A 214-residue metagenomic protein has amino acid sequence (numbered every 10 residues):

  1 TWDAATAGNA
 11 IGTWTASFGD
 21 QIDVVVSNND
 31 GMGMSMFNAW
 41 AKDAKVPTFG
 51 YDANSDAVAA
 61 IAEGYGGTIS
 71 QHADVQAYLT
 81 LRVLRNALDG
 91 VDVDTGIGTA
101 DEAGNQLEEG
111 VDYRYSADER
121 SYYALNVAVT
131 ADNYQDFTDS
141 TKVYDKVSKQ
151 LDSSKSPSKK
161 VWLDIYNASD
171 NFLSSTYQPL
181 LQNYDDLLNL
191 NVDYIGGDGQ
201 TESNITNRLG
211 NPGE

Functional and structural regions predicted by a protein language model:
T1-A10, V26-M32, D52-S55, Q71-A77 (+2 more regions): Hinge/beta->alpha junction and helix N-cap segments in small-molecule ligand-binding domains
T1-A59, L181, E214: Hydrophobic alpha-helical
Q21-I22, S158-K160: Charged active-site motifs of nucleotide-sugar-dependent glycosyltransferases
D23-S27, N38-L107: Exported/periplasmic ABC-transporter solute-binding proteins
K45, Y65-G66, L125, N189-N191: A generic structural signal for alpha->beta connector loops
L79, V83-K159, L187: Hinge/cleft segment of the Venus flytrap/periplasmic-binding protein
P179-L190: A short, Lys/Arg-enriched amphipathic alpha-helix followed by its capping loop at the start of a domain
I205, L209-G213: Helical hinge/lid and interdomain linker segments adjacent to catalytic or ligand-binding clefts that mediate domain
